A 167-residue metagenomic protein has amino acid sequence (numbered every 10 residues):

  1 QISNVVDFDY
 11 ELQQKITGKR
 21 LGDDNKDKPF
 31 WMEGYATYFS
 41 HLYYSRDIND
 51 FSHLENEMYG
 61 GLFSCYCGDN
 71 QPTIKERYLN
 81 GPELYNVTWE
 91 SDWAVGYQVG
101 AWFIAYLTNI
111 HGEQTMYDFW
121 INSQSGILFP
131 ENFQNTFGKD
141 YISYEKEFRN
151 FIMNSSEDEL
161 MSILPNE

Functional and structural regions predicted by a protein language model:
I2, V6, Q98-H111: Alpha-helical scaffold elements that line and support the substrate/ligand-binding pocket of soluble hydrolases
E11-G100, I110, W120-N166: Acidic/His/Gly-enriched intrinsically disordered linker/tail segments that often contain short helix/coil "MoRF-like"
E113-M116: Short, charged, surface-exposed loops that flank catalytic or proteolytic processing sites
